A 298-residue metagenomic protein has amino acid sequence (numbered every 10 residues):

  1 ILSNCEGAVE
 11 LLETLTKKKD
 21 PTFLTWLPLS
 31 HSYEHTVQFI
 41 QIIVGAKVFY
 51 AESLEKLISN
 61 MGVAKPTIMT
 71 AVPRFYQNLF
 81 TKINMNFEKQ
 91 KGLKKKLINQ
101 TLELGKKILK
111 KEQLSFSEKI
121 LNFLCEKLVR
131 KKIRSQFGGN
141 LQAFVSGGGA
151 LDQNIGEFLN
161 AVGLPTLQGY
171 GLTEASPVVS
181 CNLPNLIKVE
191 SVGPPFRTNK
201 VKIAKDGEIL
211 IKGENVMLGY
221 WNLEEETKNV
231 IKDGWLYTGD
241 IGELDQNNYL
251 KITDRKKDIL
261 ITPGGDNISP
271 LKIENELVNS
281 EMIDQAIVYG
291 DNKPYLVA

Functional and structural regions predicted by a protein language model:
L2-T22, L29-R130: Conserved AMP-binding/adenylation subdomain of ANL enzymes
L12, K19, Q153, N160-M217: Extended hydrophobic/aromatic segments used for targeting, binding, or gating
W26-H31, G148-A150: Conserved AMP-binding
T67-T70, K82-I187, D284: Gly/Ser/Thr-rich phosphate-binding loop
M69, L159, V201, D240 (+3 more regions): Residue-level signal for inorganic ion chemistry
P195-T262: Conserved ATP-binding/catalytic segment of the ANL
D291-A298: Conserved loop-to-beta-strand segment in the C-terminal subdomain of adenylate-forming
